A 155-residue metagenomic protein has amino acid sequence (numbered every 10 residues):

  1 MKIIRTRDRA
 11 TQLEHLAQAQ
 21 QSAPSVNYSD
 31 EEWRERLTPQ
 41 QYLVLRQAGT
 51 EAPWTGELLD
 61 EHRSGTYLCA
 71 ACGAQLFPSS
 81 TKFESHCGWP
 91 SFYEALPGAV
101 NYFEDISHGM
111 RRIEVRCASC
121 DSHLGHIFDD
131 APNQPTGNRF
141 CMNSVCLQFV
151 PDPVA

Functional and structural regions predicted by a protein language model:
M1-A17: General detector of N-terminal leader/presequence modules that precede the first folded domain
Q12-H15, Q20-A155: A short Gly-Trp-Pro
